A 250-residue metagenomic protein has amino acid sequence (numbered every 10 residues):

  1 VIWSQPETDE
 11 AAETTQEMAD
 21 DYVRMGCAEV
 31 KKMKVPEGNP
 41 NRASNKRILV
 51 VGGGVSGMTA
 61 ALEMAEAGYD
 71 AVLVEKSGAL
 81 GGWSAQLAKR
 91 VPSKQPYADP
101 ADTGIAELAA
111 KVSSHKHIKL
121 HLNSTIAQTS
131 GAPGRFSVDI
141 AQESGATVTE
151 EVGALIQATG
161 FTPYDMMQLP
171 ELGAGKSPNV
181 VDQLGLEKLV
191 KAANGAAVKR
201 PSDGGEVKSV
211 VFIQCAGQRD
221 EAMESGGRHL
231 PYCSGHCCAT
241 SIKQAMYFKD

Functional and structural regions predicted by a protein language model:
Q5-Q86, D102, T129, G145-T149 (+1 more regions): Rossmann-like dinucleotide/flavin-binding elements
K89-S93: Short, hinge-like loop/turn segments at secondary-structure boundaries
K94-L108: Conserved nucleotide-cofactor-binding alpha/beta core module
V112-I126: A conserved beta-strand/loop element that lines the FAD pocket in flavoprotein oxidoreductases
H121-S124, I140, D182: Short loop/edge segments at beta-strand edges and connector loops that shape dinucleotide/nucleotide cofactor-binding
G131-G134: Short, conserved beta-turn/loop elements at beta-strand boundaries and strand-helix junctions
